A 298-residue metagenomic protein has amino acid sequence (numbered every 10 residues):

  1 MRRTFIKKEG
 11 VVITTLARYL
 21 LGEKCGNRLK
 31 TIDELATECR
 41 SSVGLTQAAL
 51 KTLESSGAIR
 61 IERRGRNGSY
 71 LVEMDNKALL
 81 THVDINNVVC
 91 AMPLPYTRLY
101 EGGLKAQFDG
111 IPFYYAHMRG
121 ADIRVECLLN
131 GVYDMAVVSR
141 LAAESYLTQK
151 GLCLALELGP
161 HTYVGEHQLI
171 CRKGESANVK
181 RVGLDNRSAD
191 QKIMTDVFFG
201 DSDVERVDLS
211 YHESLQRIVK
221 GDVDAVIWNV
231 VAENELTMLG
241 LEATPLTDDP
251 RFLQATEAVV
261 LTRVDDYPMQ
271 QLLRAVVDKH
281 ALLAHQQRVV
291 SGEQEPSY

Functional and structural regions predicted by a protein language model:
M1-T31: Extreme N-terminal segment that seeds HTH/winged-HTH DNA-binding domains in transcriptional regulators
N27-C39, L53: A short alpha-helical element within helix-turn-helix/winged-helix DNA-binding domains across DNA-binding proteins
R40-A49: Short coil turns linking two alpha-helices in DNA-binding domains
L50-K51, V125: Short, hydrophobic-biased segments on the C-terminal half of alpha helices that form "recognition helices"
K51-E101: HTH-adjacent hinge/linker in prokaryotic transcriptional regulators
V83, A106, I111-Y114, L129-S139: Intrinsically disordered, low-complexity regulatory regions of nuclear DNA-binding proteins
T97-A116, V197-F198: Short alpha-helix C-terminal cap/hinge motif
R119-D122, L129, D134-Y298: C-terminal regulatory/effector modules of DNA-binding transcriptional regulators
